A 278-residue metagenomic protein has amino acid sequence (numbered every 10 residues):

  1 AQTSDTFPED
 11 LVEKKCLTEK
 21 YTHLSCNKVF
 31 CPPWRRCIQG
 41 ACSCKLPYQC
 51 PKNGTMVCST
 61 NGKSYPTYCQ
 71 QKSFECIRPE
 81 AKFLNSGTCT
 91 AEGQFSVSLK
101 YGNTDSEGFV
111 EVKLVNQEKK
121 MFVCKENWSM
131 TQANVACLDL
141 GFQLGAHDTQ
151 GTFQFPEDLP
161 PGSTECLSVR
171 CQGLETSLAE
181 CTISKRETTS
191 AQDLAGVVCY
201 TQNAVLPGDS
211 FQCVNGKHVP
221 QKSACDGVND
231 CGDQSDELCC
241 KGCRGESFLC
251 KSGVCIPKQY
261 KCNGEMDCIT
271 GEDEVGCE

Functional and structural regions predicted by a protein language model:
A1-E278: Extracellular disulfide-rich modular ectodomains, prototypically LDL receptor class
